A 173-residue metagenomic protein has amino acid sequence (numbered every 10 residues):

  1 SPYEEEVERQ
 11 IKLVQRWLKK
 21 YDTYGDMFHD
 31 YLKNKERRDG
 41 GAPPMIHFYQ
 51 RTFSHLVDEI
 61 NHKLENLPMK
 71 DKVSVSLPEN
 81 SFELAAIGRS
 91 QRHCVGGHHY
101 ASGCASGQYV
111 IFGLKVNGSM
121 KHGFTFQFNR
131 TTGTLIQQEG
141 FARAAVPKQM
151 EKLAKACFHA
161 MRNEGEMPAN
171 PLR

Functional and structural regions predicted by a protein language model:
S1-R173: Glycine-focused motif/segment detector
